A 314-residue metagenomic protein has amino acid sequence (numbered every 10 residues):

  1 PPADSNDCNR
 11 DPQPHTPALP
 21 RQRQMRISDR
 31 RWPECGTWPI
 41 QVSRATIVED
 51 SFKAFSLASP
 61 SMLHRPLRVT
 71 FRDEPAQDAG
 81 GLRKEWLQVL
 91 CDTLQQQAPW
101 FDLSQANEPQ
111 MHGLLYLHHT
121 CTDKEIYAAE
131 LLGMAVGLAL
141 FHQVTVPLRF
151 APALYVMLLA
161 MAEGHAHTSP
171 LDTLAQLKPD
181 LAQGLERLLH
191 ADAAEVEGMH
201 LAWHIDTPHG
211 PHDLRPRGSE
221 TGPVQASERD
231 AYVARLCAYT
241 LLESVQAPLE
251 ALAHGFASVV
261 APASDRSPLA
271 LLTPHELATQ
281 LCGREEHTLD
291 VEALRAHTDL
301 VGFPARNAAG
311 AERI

Functional and structural regions predicted by a protein language model:
P1-A3, R21-Q24, S28-H112, K124 (+3 more regions): Extended low-complexity, proline/serine/acidic/glycine-rich cytosolic segments
P1-N6, P304: Acidic, serine/threonine-rich, charge-biased low-complexity segments in large eukaryotic scaffold/adaptor proteins
N6-T16: Short, exposed "boundary/linker" segments that immediately precede the start of a downstream structural module
W32-E34, A151-I314: C-terminal catalytic/scaffold cores in eukaryotic proteins
L67-E74, L103-D123, E292-I314: Short amphipathic alpha-helical segments and their helix-coil junctions
G80-G81, P99-S104, G113, H118 (+4 more regions): Intrinsically disordered, low-complexity regions enriched in proline, serine, glycine and charged residues
C91, Q95, P99, V136 (+3 more regions): Hydrophobic/aromatic-lined pockets within catalytic cores
K124-A139: Elongated alpha-helical scaffolds
